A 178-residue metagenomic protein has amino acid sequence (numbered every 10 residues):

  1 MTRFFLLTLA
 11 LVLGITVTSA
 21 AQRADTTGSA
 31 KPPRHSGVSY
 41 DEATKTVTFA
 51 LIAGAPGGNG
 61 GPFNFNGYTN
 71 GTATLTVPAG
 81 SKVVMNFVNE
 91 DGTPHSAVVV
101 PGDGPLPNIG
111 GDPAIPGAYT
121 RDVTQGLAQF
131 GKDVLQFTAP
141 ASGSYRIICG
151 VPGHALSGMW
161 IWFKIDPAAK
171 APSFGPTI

Functional and structural regions predicted by a protein language model:
M1-F4: Positively charged n-region of N-terminal signal peptides that target proteins for export
L6-T16: Bacterial N-terminal signal peptides
S19-A21: Boundary at the C-terminal end of the N-terminal hydrophobic targeting segment
R23-S36, A43, R121-I178: Extracellular/periplasmic metallocenter environments
G37-D41, G71-V99, D133-A141, Y145: Beta-strand cores of secreted/periplasmic/IMS beta-sandwich domains, seen most often in copper-related folds
T44-K82: N-terminal edge beta-strand
A53-A55, S81, V88-D91, V99-D103 (+3 more regions): A mature extracytoplasmic/lumenal domain signature
P62-F63, G92-Q129, A155-G158, W162: Histidine- and aromatic-enriched segments that form or immediately flank copper-ligand environments
